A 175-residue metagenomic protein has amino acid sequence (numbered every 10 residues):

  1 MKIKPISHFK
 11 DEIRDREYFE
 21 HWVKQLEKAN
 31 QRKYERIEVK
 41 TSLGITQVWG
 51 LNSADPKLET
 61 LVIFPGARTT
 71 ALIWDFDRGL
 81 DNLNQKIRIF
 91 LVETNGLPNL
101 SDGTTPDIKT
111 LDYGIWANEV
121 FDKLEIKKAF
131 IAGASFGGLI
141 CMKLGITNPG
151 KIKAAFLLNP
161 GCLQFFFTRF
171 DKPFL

Functional and structural regions predicted by a protein language model:
M1-L61, K86-I87: Alpha/beta-hydrolase fold catalytic core
Q47-N99: Conserved HGGG/HGGXW glycine-rich cap/lid loop of the alpha/beta-hydrolase fold
K57-L58, Q85, D122-K128, P149-G150: Active-site acidic short loop of glycosyltransferases
I73-D75, L100-P106, F166-T168: Conserved catalytic-core motifs of eukaryotic protein kinase domains, centered on the activation segment
L80, F121, L144-G145: A conserved amphipathic alpha-helix that caps or lines the catalytic cleft of carbohydrate- and lipid-modifying enzymes
L91-A132: Active-site loop/oxyanion-hole signature of alpha/beta-hydrolase fold enzymes
G133, G137, C141: Gly/Ala-rich beta-loop-alpha elbow adjacent to hydrolase catalytic centers
M142, I146, K153-L175: Flexible "cap/lid" loop of the alpha/beta hydrolase fold
